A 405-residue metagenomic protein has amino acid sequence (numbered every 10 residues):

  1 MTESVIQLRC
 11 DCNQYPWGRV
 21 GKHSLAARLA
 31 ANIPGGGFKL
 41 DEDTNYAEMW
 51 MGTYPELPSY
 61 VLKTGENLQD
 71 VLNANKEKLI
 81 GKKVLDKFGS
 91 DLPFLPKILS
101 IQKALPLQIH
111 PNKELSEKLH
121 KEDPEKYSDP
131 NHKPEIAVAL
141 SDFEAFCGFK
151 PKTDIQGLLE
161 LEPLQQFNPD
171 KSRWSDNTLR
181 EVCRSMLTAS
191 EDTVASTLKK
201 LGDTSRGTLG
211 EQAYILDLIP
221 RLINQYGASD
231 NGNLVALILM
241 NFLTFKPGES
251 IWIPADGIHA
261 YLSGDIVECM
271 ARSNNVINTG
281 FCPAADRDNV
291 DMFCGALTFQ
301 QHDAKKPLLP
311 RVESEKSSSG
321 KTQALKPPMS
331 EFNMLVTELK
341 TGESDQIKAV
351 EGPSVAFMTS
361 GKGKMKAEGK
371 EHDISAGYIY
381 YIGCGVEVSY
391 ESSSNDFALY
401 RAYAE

Functional and structural regions predicted by a protein language model:
M1-E211, A284-L308, M334-V336: Transition-metal
M51-E56, I98-Q102, I109, P134-F143 (+6 more regions): Short, conserved beta-strand element in jelly-roll/cupin
P58-L92, G148-F149, A228-K246, K348-E351 (+1 more regions): A short beta-strand-loop-beta hairpin characteristic of the jelly-roll/cupin
L105, E135-A145, S263-P283, F332-M334 (+2 more regions): A short hydrophobic beta-strand segment most commonly corresponding to one strand of the jelly-roll/cupin
W174-D288: Contiguous mid-protein beta-loop-alpha structural module that forms a pocket-lining wall or clamp of enzyme active
F242-W252, G257-Y261, V267, T337 (+1 more regions): Short acidic-glycine-tyrosine-enriched beta hairpin
D265-A324: C-terminal, non-catalytic macromolecule-binding modules
S318, S330-E351: Conserved short histidine dyad/triad with adjacent acidic residue
